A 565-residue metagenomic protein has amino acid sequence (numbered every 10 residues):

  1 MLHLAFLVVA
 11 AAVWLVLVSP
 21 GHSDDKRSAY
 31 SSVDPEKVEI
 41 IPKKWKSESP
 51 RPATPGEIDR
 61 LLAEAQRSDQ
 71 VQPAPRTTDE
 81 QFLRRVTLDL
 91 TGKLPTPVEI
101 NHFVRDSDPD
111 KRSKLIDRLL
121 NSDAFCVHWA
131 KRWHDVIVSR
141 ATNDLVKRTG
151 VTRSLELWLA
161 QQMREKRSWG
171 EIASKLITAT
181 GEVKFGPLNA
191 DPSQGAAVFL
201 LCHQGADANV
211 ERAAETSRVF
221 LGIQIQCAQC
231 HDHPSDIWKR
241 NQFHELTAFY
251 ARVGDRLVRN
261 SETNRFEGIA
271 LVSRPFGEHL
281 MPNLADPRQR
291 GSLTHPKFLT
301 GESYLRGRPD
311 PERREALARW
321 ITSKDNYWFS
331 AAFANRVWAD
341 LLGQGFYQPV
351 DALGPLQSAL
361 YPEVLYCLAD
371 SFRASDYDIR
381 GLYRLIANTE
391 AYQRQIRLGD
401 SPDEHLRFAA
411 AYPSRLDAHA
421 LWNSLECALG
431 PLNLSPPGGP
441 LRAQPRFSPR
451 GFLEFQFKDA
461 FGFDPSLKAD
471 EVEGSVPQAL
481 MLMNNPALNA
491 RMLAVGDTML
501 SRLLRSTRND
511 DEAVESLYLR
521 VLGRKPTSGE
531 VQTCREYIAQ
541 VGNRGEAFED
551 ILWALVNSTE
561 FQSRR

Functional and structural regions predicted by a protein language model:
L2-V18: Sec-dependent N-terminal signal peptides
G21-S23: Boundary at the C-terminal end of the N-terminal hydrophobic targeting segment
D25-A29: Subset of Sec-pathway N-terminal targeting signals
Y30-H279, F329-A369, I379, Y383-L504 (+2 more regions): Short, structured secondary-structure elements that scaffold catalytic or ligand/cofactor-binding regions
Q161, P311-R314, Y377: C-terminal capping alpha-helices of c-type cytochrome domains
M281-N335, A339-D351: Active-site-adjacent "gating/activation" loops or surface patches in catalytic cores
K324, L368-F372: Alpha-helical support elements that line or immediately flank enzyme active sites and cofactor-binding pockets
